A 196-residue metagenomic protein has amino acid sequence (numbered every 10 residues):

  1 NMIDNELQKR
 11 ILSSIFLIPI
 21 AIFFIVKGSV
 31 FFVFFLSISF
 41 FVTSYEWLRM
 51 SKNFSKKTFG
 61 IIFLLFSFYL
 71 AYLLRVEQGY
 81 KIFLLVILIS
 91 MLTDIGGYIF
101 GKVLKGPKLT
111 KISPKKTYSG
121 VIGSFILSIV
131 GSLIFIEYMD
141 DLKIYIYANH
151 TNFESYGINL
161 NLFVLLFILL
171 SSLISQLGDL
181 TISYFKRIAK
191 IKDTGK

Functional and structural regions predicted by a protein language model:
N1-I15, Y45-K196: Interhelical loop and helix-boundary elements at the membrane-water interface of polytopic inner-membrane proteins
Q8-K9, F31-F32, I38: Start-of-domain marker
P19-I20: Membrane-interface extramembranous regions
F24-F32, V76-G79: Transmembrane helix interruption/hinge and helix-loop junction motifs
F32, F41, L65: Electropositive phosphate-/nucleotide-binding environments in soluble metabolic enzymes
S37-E46: Central hydrophobic cores of alpha-helical transmembrane segments in multi-pass inner-membrane proteins across all
